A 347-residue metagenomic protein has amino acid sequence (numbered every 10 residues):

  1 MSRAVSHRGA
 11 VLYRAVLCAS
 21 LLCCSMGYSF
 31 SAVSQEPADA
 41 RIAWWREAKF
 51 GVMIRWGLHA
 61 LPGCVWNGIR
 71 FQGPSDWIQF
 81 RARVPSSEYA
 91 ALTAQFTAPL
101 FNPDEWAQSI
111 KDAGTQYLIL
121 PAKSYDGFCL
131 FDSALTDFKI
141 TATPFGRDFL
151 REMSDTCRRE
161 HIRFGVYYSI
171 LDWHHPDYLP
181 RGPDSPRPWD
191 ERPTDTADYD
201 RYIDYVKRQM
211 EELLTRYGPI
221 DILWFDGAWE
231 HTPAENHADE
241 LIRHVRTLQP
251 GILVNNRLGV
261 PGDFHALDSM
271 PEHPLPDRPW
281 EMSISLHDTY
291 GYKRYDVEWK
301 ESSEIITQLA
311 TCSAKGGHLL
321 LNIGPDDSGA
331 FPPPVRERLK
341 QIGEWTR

Functional and structural regions predicted by a protein language model:
M1-V11: N-terminal secretory signal peptides that target proteins for export/translocation
R14-Y28: Bacterial N-terminal signal peptides
F30-R347: Mature catalytic domains of secreted/periplasmic carbohydrate-active enzymes
